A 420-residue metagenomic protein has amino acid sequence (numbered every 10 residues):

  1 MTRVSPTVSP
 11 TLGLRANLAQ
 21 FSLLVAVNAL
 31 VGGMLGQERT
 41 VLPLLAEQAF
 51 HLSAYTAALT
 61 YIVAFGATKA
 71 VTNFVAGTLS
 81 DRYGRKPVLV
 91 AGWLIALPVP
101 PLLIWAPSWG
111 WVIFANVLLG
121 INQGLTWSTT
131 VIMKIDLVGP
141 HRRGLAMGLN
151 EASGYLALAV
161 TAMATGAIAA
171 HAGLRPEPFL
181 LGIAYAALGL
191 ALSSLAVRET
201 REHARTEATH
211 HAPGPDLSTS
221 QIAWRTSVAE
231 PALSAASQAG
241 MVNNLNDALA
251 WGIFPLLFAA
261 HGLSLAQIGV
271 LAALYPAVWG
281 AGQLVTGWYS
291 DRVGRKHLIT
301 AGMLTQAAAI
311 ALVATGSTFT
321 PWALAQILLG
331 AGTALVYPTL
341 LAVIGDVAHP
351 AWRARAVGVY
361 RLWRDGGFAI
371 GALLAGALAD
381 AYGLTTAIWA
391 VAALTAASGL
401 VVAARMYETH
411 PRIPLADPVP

Functional and structural regions predicted by a protein language model:
T2-L18, E199-A236, P418-P420: Juxtamembrane intracellular "pre-TM" segments in multi-pass secondary transporters
R15-G66, S234-A235, A239, N243 (+1 more regions): Helix-loop boundary and gating motifs at the non-cytosolic
A46-E47, L79-S80, A167-A172, F258-A259 (+2 more regions): Interfacial helix-cap and linker-helix signal at transmembrane-aqueous boundaries of multi-pass secondary transporters
F65-F74, A159, P276-L284, F368-A369: Residue-level signature of mid-helix packing/kink "hotspots" within the transmembrane helices of 12-pass Major
T72-G84, G282-G294, A379: Helix-to-loop junctions at the C-terminal end of transmembrane segments in multipass secondary transporters
P87-P101, I183, H297-L312: Structural signature of the two symmetry-related core transmembrane helices
A115-G154, A342-V343: Cytoplasmic helix-loop-helix junction between adjacent transmembrane helices in 12-TM secondary transporters
E177-S194, I388-A403: Symmetry-related core transmembrane helices of the 12-TM Major Facilitator Superfamily/SLC fold
